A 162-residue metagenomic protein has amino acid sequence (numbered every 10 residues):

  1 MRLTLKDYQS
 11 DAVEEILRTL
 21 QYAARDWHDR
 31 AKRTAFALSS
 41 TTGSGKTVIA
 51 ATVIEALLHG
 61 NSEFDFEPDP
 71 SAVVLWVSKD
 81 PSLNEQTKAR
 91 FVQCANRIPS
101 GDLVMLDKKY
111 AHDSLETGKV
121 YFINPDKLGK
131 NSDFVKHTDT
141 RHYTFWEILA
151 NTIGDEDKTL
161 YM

Functional and structural regions predicted by a protein language model:
M1-M162: RecA-like P-loop NTPase motor core of helicase/translocase proteins
